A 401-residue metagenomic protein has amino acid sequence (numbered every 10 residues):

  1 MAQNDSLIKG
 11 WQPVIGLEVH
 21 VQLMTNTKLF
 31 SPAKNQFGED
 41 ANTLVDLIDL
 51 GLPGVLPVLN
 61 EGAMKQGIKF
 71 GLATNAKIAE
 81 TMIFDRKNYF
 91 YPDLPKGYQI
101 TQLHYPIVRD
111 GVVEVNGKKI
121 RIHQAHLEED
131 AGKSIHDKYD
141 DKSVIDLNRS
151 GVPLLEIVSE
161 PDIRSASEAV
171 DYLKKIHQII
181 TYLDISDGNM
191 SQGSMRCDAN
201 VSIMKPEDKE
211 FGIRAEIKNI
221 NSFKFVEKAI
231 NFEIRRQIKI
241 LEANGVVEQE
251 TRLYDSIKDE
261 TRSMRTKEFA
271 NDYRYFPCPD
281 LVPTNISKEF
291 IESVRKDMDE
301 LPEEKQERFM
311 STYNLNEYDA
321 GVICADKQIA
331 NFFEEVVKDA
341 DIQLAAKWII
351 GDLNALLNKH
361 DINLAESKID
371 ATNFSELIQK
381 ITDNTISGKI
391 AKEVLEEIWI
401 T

Functional and structural regions predicted by a protein language model:
M1-A2, I349: Generic N-terminal leader/presequence segments
A2-E300, E317, A340-I342: Basic, nucleic-acid-interacting segments
G245-T401: Long, charged, helix-rich clamp/arm modules that form nucleic acid-engaging surfaces of large nucleic-acid-processing
